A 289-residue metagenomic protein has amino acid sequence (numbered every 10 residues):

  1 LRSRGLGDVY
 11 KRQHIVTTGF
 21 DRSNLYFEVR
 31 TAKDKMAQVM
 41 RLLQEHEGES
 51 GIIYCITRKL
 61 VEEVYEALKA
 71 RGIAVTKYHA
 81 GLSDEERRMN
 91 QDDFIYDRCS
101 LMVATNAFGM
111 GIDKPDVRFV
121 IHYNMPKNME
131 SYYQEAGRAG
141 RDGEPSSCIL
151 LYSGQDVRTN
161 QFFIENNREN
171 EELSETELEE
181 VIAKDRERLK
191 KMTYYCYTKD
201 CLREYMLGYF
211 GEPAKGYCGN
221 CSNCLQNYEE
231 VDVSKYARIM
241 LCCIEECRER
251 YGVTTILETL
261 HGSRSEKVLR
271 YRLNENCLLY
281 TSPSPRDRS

Functional and structural regions predicted by a protein language model:
L1-Y10, Y280-S289: Single conserved hydrophobic/aromatic residue that forms the stacking wall/gate of nucleotide- or nucleobase-binding
R4, D8-T176: Helicase motor core with emphasis on the C-terminal RecA-like subdomain
R12-Q13, P126, R250, P283-P285: Proline-rich low-complexity regions
I73, F94-C99, I112-D116, I121-L279: C-terminal helicase lobe
